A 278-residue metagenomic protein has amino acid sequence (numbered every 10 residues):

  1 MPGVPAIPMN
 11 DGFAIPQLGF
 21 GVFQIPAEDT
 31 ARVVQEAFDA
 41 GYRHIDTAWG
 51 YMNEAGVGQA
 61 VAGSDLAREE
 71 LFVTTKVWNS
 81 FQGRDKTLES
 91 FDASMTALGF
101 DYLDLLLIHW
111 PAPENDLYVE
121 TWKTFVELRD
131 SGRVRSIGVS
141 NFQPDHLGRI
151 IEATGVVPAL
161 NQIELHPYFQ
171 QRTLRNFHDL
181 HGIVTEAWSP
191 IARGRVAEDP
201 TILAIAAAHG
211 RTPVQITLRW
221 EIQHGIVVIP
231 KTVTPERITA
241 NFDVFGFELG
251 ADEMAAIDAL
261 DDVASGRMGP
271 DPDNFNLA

Functional and structural regions predicted by a protein language model:
M1-L71, A192, L277-A278: N-terminal binding-site loop/beta-alpha segment at the start of enzyme catalytic domains that lines or forms
V4, V34, E54, G58-V61 (+6 more regions): Generic structural signal for well-ordered alpha-helices, preferentially at hydrophobic/aromatic core positions
N10, T87-I108, E127-S131, A153 (+1 more regions): CE4/NodB-like, metal-dependent polysaccharide N-deacetylase domain that modifies extracellular/periplasmic N-acetylated
I25-E28, D46-G56, S80-D85, P113-D116 (+2 more regions): Acidic-and-aromatic substrate-binding clefts and catalytic sites of carbohydrate-active enzymes
P26-F38, G83-L98, D145-G148, F169-Q170: Short, acidic/polar
Y42, F100-L103, V134, P158: A structural motif
R68-F81, Y102-P111, L165: A short, structured active-site edge motif that brings together acidic residues
P111-A278: Beta/alpha (TIM)-barrel catalytic core signal, keyed to glycine-rich beta->alpha loops juxtaposed to Asp/Glu that bind
